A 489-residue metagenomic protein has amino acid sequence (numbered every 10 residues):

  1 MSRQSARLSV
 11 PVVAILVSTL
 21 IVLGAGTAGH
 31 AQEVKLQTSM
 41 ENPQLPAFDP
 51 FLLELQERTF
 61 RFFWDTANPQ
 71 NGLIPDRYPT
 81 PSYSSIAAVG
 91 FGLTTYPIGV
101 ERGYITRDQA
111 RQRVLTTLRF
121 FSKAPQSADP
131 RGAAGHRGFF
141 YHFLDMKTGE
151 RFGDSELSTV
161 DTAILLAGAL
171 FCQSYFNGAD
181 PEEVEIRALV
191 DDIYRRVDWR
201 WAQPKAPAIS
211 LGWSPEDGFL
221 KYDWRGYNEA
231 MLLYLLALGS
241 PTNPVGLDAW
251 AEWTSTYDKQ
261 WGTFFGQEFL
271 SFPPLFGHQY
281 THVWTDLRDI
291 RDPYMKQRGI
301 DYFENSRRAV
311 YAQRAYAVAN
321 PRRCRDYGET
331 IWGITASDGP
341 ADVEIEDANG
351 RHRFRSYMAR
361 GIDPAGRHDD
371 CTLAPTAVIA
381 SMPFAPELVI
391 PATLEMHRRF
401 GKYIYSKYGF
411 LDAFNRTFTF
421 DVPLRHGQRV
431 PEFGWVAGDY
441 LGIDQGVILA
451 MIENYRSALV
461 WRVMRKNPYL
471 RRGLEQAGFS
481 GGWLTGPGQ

Functional and structural regions predicted by a protein language model:
M1-L8: N-terminal secretory signal peptides that target proteins for export/translocation
P11-G24: Bacterial N-terminal signal peptides
G24, G29-A31: Boundary at the C-terminal end of the N-terminal hydrophobic targeting segment
Q32-Q489: Ser/Thr/Asn(+Pro)-rich, low-complexity disordered segments
